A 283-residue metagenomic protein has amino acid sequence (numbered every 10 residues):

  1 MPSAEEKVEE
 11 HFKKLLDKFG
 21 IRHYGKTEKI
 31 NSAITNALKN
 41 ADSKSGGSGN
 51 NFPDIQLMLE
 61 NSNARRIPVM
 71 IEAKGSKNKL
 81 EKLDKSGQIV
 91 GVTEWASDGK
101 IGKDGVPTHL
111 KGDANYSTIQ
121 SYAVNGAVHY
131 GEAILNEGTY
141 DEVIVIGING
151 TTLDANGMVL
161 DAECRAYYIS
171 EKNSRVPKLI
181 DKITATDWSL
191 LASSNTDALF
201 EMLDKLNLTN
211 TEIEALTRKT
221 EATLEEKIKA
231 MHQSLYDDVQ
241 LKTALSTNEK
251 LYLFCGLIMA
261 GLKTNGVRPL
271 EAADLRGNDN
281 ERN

Functional and structural regions predicted by a protein language model:
M1-I144, G150-D161: A short, conserved, highly charged catalytic patch centered on acidic carboxylates
S3, K7, L190, S194 (+3 more regions): Alpha-helix boundary/N-cap detector
I55-R65, V69, L206-Q233: An acidic intrinsically disordered interaction segment
I101-G112, E221-L245: Short amphipathic alpha-helical segments and their helix-coil junctions
K111-I119, E137, L241-S246, V267-L275: Short, polar/flexible loop-turn hinges at active-site or ligand-entry regions and domain interfaces
E132-N136, D141-I144, I148-M202: Domain-level recognition of nuclease-like catalytic cores that cleave nucleotide substrates
W188, Y252-N283: Long recognition/docking surfaces used for binding and targeting
K229-Q240, N248-T264: S-adenosyl-L-methionine
